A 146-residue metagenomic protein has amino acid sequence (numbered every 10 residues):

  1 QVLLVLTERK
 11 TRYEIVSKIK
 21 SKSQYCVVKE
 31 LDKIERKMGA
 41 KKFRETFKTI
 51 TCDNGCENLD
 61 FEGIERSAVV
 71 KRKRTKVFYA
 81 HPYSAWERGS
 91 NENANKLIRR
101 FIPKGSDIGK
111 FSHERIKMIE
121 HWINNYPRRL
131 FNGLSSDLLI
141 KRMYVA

Functional and structural regions predicted by a protein language model:
Q1, E14, Y25-C26, N58-F61: Short acidic/glycine-rich loop or secondary-structure boundary segments that cap or lie
Q1-I15, K20, L31: Short conserved beta-strand segments at catalytic cores or DNA/RNA-binding microdomains of nucleic-acid binding
T11-I15, K41-K48, F101-I102: Short, surface-exposed connector motifs at secondary-structure boundaries
V16-K41: Active-site beta-loop-alpha junctions of metal-dependent nucleic acid enzymes, especially the RNase H-like/DDE
L31, K41-D60, P82-Y83: Acidic/histidine-rich, metal-coordinating catalytic segments
G55, R72-V77, H81-A146: Charged alpha-helix within mobile-element recombinases
D60-G63, S90: Short, well-ordered secondary-structure micro-motifs
E62-T75: Short, surface-exposed basic-aromatic patches at helix termini and helix-loop junctions that form
